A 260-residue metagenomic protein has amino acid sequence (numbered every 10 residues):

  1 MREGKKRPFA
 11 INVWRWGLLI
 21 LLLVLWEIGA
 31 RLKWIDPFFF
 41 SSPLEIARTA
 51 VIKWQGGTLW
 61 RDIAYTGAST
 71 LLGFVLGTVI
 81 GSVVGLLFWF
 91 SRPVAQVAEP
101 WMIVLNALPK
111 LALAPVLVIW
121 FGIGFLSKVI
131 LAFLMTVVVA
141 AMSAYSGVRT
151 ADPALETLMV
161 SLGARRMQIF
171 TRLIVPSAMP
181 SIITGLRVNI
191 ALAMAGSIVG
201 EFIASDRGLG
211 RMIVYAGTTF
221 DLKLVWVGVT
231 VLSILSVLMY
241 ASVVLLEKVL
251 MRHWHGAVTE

Functional and structural regions predicted by a protein language model:
M1-A30: N-terminal signal-anchor/first transmembrane alpha helix
R2-P8, L32-V75: Periplasmic/extracellular loop-to-transmembrane helix junction in inner-membrane transport proteins
L72-M102: Transmembrane-helix boundary motif in ABC transporter permease subunits
R92, R149, P180, W226-E260: C-terminal transmembrane helix and the adjacent membrane-cytosol boundary/short C-terminal tail of inner/organellar
M102-V139, S146-G147: Generic hydrophobic transmembrane alpha-helix motif, especially the helices
L108, V148-A154, L158-A178, T218: Short helix-to-coil transition segments within interhelical loops that connect adjacent transmembrane helices
V118-W120, A195-L232, M251-E260: Glycine-rich helix-loop "coupling/hinge" segments at transmembrane-helix boundaries in multipass transporters
I130-L134, R166-G200, W226: Transmembrane alpha-helices
